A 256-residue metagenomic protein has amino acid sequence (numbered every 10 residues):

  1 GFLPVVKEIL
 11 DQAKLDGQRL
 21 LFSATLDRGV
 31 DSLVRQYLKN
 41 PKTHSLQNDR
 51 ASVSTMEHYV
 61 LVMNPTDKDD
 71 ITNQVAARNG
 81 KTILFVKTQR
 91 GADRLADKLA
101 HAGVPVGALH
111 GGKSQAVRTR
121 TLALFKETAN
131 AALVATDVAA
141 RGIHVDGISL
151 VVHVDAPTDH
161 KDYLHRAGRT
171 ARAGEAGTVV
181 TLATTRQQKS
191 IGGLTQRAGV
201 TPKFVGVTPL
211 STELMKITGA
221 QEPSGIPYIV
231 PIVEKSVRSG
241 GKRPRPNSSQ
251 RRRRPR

Functional and structural regions predicted by a protein language model:
G1-G225: Conserved helicase RecA-like core
S211-R256: Basic Arg/Gly/Lys-rich low-complexity intrinsically disordered segments
